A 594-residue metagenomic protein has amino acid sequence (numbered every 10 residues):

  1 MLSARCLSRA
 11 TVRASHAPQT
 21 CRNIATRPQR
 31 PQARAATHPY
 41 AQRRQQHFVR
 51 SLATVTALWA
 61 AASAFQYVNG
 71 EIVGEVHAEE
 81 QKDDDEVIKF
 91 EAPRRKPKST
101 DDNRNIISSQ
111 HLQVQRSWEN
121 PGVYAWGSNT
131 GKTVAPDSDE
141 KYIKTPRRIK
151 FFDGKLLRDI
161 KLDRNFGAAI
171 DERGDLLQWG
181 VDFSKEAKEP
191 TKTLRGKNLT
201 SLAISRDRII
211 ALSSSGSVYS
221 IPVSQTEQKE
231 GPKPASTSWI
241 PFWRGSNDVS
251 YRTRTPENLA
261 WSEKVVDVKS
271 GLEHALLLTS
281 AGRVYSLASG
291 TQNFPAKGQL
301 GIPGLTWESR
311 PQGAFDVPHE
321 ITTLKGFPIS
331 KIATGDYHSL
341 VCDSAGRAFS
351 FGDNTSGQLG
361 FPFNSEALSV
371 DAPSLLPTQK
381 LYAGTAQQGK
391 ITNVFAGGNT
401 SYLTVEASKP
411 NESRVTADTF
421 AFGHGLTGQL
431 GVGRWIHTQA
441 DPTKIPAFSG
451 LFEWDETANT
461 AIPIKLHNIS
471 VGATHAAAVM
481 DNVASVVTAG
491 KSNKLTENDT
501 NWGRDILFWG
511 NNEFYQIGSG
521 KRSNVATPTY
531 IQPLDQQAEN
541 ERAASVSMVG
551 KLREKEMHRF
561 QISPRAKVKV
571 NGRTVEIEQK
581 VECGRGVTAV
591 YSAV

Functional and structural regions predicted by a protein language model:
M1-Y67, E75-E79: N-terminal mitochondrial targeting presequence
Y67-E119, V123-T145, L177-R195, Y219-R252 (+10 more regions): Short glycine/serine- and acidic-residue-enriched loop/turn motifs that recur at repeat junctions
P121, R164-N165, R173-G174, R206-D207 (+16 more regions): Short coil/turn segments that connect the beta-strands within blades of beta-propeller domains
A125, F166-A169, Q178, R208-A211 (+10 more regions): Conserved core positions of repeat-based scaffolds
K144-F166, V181-D207: Blade-loop segments of beta-propeller domains
I149-F152, T191-G196, S201, E257-A260 (+4 more regions): Surface loop/turn motifs at the tips and blade-to-blade linkers of beta-strand repeat domains
K331-E366, V370, P377-Q429: Beta-propeller domains
